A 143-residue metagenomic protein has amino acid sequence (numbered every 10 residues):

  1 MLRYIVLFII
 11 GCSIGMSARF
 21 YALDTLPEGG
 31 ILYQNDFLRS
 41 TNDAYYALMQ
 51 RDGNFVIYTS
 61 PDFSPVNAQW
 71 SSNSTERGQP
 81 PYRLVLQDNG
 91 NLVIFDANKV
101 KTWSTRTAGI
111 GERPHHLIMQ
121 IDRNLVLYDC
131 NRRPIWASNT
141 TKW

Functional and structural regions predicted by a protein language model:
M1-I10: Classical eukaryotic N-terminal signal peptides for Sec-dependent ER targeting/secretion, especially the positively
L2, G15-W143: Disulfide-stabilized extracellular ectodomains of secreted/luminal proteins, especially beta-rich
